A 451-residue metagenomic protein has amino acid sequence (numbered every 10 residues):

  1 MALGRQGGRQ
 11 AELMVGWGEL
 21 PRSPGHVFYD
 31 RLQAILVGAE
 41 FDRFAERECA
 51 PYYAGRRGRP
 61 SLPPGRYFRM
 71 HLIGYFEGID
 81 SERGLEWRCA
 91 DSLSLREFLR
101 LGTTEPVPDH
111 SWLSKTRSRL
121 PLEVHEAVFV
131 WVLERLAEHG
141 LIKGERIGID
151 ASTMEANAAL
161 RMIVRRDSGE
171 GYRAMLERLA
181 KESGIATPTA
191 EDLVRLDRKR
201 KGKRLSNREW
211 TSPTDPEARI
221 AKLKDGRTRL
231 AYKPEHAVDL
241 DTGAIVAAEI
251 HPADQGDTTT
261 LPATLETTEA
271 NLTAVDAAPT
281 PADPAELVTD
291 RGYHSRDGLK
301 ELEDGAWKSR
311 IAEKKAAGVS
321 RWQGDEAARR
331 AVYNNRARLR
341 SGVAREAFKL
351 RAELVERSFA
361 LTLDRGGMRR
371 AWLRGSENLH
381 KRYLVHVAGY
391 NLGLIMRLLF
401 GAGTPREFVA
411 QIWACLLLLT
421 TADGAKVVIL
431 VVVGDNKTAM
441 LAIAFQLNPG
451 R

Functional and structural regions predicted by a protein language model:
M1-G4, P21-D30, D42-E46, R69-L72 (+3 more regions): Short, mixed-charge, low-aromatic patches
M1-R22, F408: Short, flexible loop/hinge motifs at secondary-structure junctions
G8, F44-R47, H71, R96-S114: Peripheral, non-cofactor segments flanking catalytic/redox cores
R22, H26-L72, E77, L379: Basic, short loop/linker segments at the boundary and entry of helix-turn-helix/winged-helix-like folds
I73-F76, D91, L95: Amphipathic alpha-helical interaction surfaces
G78-A90, L101-R451: Anion-binding and metal-coordination hotspots
